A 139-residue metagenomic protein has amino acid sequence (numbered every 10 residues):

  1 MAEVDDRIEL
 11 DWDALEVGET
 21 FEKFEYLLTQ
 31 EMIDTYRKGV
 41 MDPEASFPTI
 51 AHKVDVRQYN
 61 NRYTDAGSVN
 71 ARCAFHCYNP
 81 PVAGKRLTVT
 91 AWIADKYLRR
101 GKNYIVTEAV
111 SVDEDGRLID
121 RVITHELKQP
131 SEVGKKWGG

Functional and structural regions predicted by a protein language model:
M1-R72, V133-G139: Hot-dog-fold acyl-thioester-processing enzymes
A2-V4, P81-G139: HotDog/MaoC-like acyl-thioester-processing domains
I8, A71-Y78, W92-I93: Short structured motifs
E25, A74, R121-H125: Well-ordered beta-strand positions in beta-sheet-rich domains
D55-R57, R72-P80, L87: Short glycine/proline-centered loop/turn elements that form peptide/ligand docking sites
